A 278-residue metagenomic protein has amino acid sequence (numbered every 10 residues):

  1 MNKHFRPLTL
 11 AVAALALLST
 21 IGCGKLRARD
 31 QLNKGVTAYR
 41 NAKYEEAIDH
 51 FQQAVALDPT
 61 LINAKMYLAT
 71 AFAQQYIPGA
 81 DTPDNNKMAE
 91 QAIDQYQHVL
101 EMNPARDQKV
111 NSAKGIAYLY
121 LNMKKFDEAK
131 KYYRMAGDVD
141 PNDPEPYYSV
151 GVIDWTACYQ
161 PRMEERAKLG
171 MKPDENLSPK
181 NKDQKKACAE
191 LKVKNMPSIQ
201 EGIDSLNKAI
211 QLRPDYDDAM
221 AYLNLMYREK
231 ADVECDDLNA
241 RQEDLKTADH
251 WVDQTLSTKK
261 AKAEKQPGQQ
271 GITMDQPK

Functional and structural regions predicted by a protein language model:
M1-A11: Bacterial N-terminal signal peptides that target proteins for export
S19-G22: C-terminal motif of bacterial Sec signal peptides marking the signal peptidase cleavage site
R27-Q53, L57, P78-A80, C188: Alpha-helical segment of the N-proximal tetratricopeptide repeat
A28, E45, A73-V99, A105 (+3 more regions): Short coil/linker segments at helix-helix boundaries
F51-Q74, P214-A221: Short, charge-rich amphipathic alpha-helical segments embedded in non-transmembrane helical bundles/solenoids
L57, M102-R106, V139, L212 (+1 more regions): Structural marker of alpha-solenoid helical repeat scaffolds
L61, R106-K109, D143, Y216 (+1 more regions): Residue-level recognition of tetratricopeptide repeat
Y67, N111-G115, S149, Y222: Canonical tetratricopeptide repeat
